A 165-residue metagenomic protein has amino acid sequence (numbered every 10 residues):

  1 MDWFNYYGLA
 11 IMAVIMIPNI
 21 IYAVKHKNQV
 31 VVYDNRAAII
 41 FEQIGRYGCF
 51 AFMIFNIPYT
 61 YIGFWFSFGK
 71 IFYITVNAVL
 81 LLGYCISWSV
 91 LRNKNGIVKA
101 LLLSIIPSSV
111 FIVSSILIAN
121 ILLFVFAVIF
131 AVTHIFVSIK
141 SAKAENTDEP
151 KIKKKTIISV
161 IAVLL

Functional and structural regions predicted by a protein language model:
M1-I21: N-terminal signal-anchor transmembrane alpha helix
G8-M12, F68-N77, L101: Structural signature of hydrophobic alpha-helical transmembrane segments
I20-A37: Membrane-interface helix-loop junction between the first two transmembrane segments
V24-N28, Y59-Y61, I86-K94, L117-I118: Juxtamembrane "helix-exit" motif on the non-cytosolic side of transmembrane helices
Y33-I71: Membrane-helix boundary elements
V76-W88, G96-I121, V125-H134: Hydrophobic alpha-helical membrane segments
N146-K154: Membrane-interfacial, low-structure loops and terminal tails that flank and connect transmembrane helices in multi-pass
